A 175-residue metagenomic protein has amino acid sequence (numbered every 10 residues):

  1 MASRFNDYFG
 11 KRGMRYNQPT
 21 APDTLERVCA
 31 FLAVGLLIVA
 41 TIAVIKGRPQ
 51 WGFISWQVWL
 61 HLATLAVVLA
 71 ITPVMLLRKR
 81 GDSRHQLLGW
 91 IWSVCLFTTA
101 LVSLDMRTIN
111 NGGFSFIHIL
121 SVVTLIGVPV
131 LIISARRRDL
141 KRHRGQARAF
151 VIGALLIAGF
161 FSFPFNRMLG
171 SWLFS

Functional and structural regions predicted by a protein language model:
A2-S175: Alpha-helical membrane insertion/targeting regions
